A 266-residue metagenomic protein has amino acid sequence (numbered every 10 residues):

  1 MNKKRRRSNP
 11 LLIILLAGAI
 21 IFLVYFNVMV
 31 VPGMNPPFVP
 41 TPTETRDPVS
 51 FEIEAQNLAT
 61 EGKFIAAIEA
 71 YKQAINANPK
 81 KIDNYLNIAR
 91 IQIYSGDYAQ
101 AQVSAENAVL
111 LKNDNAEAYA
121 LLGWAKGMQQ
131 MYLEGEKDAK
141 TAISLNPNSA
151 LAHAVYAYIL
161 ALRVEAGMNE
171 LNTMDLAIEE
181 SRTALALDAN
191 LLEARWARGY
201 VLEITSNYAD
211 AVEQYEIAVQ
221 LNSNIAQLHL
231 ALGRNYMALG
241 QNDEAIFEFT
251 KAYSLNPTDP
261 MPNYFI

Functional and structural regions predicted by a protein language model:
M1-D47, Y132-L133, K137-P147, L151-A161 (+2 more regions): Long, contiguous interaction/recruitment modules in multidomain scaffold/adaptor proteins
R46-D47, K80, D114, M131 (+6 more regions): Short coil loop/turn residues that delineate tetratricopeptide repeat
R46-D83, N87-D97, M128, L162-A166 (+2 more regions): Alpha-helical segment of the N-proximal tetratricopeptide repeat
P48-V49, I82-D83, A116-A120, A150-A154 (+3 more regions): Helix-start (N-cap) detector for alpha-helical repeat units in TPR-like alpha-solenoids, especially tetratricopeptide
G62-E69, S95-N107, Q129-T141, V164-T183 (+2 more regions): Structural signature of tandem alpha-helical TPR/SEL1-like repeats, specifically the intra-repeat loop/turn
N87, L121, V155, A197 (+2 more regions): Canonical tetratricopeptide repeat
R90, Y158, Y200, R234-A238: Alpha-helical adaptor scaffolds
